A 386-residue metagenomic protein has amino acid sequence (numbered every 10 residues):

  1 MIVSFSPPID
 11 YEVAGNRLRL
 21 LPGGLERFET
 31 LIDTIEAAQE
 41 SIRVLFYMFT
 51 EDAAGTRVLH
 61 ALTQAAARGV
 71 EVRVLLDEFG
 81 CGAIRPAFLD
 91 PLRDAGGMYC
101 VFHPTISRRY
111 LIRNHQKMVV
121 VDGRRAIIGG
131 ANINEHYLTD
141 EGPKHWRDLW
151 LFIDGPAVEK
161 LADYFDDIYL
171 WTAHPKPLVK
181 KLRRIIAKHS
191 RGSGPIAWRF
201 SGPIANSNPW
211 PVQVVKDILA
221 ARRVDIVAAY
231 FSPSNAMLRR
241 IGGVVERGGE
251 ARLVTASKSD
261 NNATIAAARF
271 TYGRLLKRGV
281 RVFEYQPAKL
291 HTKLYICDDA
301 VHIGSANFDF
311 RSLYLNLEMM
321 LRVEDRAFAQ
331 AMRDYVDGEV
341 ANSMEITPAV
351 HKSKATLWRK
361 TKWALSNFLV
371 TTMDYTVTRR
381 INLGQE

Functional and structural regions predicted by a protein language model:
M1-E386: Charged, low-complexity intrinsically disordered terminal segments
